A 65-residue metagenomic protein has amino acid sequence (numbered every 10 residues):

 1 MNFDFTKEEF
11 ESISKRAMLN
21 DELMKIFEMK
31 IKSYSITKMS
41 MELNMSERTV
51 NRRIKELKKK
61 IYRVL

Functional and structural regions predicted by a protein language model:
N2-E22: Short, Lys/Arg-enriched anionic-surface-contact patches
M18-Y34: Short amphipathic alpha helix immediately N-terminal
M39-M41: Short alpha-helical "recognition helix" segments of helix-turn-helix
R48: Key DNA-contact positions within bacterial/archaeal DNA-binding proteins
I54: Short amphipathic alpha-helical/adjacent loop interface patches that line ligand and macromolecule-binding sites
K58-L65: Short, Lys/Arg-enriched C-terminal cap helix and immediately downstream tail that follows
